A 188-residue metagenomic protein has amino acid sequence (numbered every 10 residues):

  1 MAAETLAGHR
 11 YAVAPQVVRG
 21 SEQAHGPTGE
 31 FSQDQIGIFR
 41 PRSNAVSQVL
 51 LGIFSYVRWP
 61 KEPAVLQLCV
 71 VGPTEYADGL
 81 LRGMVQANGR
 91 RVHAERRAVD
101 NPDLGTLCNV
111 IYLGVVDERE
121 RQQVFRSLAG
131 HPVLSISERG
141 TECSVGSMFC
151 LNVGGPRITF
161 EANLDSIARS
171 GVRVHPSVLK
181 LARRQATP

Functional and structural regions predicted by a protein language model:
A2-P188: Short hydrophobic alpha-helices and adjacent helix-cap/hinge residues
